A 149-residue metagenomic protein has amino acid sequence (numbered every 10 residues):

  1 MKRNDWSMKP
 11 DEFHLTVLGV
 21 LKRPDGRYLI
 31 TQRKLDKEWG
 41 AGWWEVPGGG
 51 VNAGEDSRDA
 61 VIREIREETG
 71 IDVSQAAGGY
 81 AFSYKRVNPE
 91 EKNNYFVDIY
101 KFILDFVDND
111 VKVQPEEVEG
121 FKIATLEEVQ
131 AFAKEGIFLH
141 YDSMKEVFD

Functional and structural regions predicted by a protein language model:
M1-L18: Acidic, metal-coordinating catalytic segment for phosphate/diphosphate chemistry, firing primarily on the Nudix
N4, K37, Y80-D149: Nudix hydrolase/Nudix homology domain
K9-F13, G40-W43, E91-F96: A generic structural micro-feature
D11-E12, Y28, W43, D110 (+1 more regions): A residue-level structural signature of the nucleotidyltransferase/glycosyltransferase Rossmann-like core
R27-E68: Conserved Nudix-box catalytic region and its N-terminal flanking loop in Nudix hydrolases and closely related
D72-F82: A short coil-to-beta-strand element that immediately follows conserved catalytic motifs
